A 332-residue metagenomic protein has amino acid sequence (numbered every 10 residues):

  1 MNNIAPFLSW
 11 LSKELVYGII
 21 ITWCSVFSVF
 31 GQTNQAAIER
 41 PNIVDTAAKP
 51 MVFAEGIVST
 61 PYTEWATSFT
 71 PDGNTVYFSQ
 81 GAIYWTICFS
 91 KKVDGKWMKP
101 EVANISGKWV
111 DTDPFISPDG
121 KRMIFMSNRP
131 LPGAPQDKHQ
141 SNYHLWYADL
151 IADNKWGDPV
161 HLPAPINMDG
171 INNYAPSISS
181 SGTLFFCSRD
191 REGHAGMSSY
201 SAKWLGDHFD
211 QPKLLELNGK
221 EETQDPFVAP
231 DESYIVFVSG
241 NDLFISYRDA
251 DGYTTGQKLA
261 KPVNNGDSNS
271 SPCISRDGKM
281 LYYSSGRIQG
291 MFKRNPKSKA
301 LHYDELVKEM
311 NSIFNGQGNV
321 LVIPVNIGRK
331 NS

Functional and structural regions predicted by a protein language model:
M1-A36: Bacterial Sec-dependent N-terminal signal peptides
T33-S332: Short, conserved micro-motifs composed of acidic
